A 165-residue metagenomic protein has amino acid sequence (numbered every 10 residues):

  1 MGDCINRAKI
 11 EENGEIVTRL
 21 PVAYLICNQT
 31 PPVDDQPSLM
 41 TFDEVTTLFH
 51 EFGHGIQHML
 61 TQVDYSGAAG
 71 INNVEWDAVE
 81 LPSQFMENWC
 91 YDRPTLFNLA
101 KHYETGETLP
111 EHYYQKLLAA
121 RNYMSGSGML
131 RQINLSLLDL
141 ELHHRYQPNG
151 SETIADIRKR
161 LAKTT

Functional and structural regions predicted by a protein language model:
M1-T165: Cation-handling catalytic/transport regions enriched in His/Asp/Glu
